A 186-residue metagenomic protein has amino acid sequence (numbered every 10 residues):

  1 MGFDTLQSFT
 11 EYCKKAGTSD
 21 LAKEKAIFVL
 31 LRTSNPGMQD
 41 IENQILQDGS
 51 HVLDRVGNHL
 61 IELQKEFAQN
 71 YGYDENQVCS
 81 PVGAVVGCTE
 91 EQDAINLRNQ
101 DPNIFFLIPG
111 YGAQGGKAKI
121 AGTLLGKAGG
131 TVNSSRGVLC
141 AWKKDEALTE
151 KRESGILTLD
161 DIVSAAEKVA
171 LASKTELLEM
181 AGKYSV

Functional and structural regions predicted by a protein language model:
M1-G83: Conserved anion-binding
G2, L6, G49, L53 (+3 more regions): Generic structural signal for well-ordered, non-membrane alpha-helical segments in soluble metabolic enzymes
S8, R55, H59, N96 (+4 more regions): Alpha-helical scaffold segments in soluble metabolic enzymes
Y12-A16, H59, L63-F67, I104 (+4 more regions): Change "in soluble alpha/beta enzymes" to "in soluble alpha/beta proteins
K14, I45-D48, L124-G126, T149-K151: Short, hinge-like loop/turn segments at secondary-structure boundaries
E24-S34, C79-T89, D160-M180: Extended, compositionally biased low-complexity polar/Lys-Gly-rich tracts and adjacent boundary/linker regions are
A84, C88-N133, G137-A147: A C-terminal functional module that forms or caps the active site or interfaces directly with catalytic machinery
A121-L125, C140-V186: C-terminal helical cap(s) of enzyme catalytic domains, especially alpha/beta-barrels
